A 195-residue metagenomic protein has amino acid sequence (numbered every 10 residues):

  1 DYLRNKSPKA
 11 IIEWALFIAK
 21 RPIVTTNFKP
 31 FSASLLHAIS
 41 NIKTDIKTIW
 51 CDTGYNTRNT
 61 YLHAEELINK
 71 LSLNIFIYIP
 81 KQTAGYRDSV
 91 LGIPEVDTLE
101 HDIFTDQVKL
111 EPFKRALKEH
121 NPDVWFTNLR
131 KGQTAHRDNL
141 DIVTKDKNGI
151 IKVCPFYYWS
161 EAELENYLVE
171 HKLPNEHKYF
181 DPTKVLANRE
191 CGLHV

Functional and structural regions predicted by a protein language model:
D1-V195: Nucleotide-activated chemistry modules centered on ATP-dependent adenylation/adenylyltransferase
